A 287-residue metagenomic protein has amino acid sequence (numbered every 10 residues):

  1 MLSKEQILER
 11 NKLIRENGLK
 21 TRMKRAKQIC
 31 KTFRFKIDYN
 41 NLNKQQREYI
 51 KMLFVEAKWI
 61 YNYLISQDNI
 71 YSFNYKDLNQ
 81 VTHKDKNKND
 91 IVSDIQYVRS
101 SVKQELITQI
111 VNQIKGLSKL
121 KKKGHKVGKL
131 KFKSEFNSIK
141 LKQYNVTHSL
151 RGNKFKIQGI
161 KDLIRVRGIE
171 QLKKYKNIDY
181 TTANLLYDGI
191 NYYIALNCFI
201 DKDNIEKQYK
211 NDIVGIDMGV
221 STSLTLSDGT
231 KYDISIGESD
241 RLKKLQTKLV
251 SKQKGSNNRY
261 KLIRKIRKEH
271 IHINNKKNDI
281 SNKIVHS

Functional and structural regions predicted by a protein language model:
M1-S287: Nucleic-acid substrate recognition interfaces
